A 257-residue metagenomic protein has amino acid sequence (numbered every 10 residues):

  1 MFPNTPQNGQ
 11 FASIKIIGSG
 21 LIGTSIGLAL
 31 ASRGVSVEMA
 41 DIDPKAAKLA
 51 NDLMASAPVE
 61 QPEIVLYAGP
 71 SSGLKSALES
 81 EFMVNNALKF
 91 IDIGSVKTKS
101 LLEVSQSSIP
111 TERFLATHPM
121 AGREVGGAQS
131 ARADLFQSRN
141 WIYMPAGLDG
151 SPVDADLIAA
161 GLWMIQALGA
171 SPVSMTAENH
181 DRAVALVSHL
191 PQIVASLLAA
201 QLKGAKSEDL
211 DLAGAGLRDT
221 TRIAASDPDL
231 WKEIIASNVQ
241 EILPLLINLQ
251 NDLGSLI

Functional and structural regions predicted by a protein language model:
M1-P58: NAD(P)+-binding Rossmann beta1-loop-alpha1 motif at the extreme N-terminus of oxidoreductases
K15-I16, Y67, Y143: Hydrophobic Val/Ile/Leu positions in short beta-strands of Rossmann-like dinucleotide-binding domains
L21, S71-S72: Residue-level detector of alpha-helix initiation sites
I42-P44, G69-P70, I93: Short beta->alpha hinge that forms the Motif I/post-I loop of the SAM-binding pocket
V65-L66, I91: N-terminal Rossmann-like NAD(P) cofactor-binding module of classical short-chain dehydrogenase/reductase
A77-S130: Rossmann-like NAD(P)(H) cofactor-binding subdomain of soluble oxidoreductases
A133-A225: Internal alpha-helical scaffold of NAD(P)-dependent oxidoreductase catalytic cores
E208-I257: Interdomain hinge/lid region at the active-site interface of Rossmann-like NAD(P)-dependent oxidoreductases
